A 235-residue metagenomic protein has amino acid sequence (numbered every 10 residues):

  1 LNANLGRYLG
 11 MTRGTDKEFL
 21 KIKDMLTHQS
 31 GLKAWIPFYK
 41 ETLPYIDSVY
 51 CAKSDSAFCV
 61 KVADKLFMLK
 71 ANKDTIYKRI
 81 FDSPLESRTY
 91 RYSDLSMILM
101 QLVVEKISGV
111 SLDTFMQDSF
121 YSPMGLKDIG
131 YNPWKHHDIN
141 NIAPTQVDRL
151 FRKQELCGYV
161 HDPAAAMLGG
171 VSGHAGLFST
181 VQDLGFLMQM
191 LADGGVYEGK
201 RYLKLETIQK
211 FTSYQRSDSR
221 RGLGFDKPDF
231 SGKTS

Functional and structural regions predicted by a protein language model:
L1-N2, G158: Glycine-centered small-residue hotspots that permit tight backbone geometry or close packing
N2-T15, P123-M124: Short, glycine/proline-biased beta-turn/loop segments that scaffold the active-site neighborhood
T15-S235: Short, surface-exposed loop or secondary-structure junction motifs that flank catalytic or metal-binding residues
